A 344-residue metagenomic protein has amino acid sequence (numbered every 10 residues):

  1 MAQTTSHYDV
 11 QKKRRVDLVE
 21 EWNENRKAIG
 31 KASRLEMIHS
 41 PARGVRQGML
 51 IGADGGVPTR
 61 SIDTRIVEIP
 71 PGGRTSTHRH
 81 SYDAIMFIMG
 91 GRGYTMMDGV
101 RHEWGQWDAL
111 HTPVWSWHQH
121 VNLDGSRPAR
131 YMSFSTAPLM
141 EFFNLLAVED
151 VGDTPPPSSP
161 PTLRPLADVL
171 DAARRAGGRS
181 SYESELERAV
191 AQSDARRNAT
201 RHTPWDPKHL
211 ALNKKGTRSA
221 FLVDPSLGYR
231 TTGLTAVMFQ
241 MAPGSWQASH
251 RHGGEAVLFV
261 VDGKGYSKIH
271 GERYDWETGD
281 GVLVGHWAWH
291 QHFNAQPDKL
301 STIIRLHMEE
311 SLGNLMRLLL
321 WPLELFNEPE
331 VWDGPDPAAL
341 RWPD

Functional and structural regions predicted by a protein language model:
M1-R60, E149-G233, L319-L320, E328-D344: A short, N-terminal "cap"/entry segment at the start of jelly-roll beta-barrel domains of the cupin/DSBH fold
R46-A53, D63-R79, R218-D224, V237-H252 (+1 more regions): Conserved short histidine dyad/triad with adjacent acidic residue
R65, T75-S76, A84, V100 (+4 more regions): Short, conserved secondary-structure segments in the cores of folded domains
P71, S81-Y94, D98, A242-P243 (+2 more regions): Glycine- and acidic-residue-biased ligand/ion/polar-headgroup-sensing regions
I85-F87, H111, S126-L145, L258 (+2 more regions): A short hydrophobic beta-strand segment most commonly corresponding to one strand of the jelly-roll/cupin
G99-W115, G271-W287: Short acidic-glycine-tyrosine-enriched beta hairpin
V121-L123, F293-Q296: Asparagine-centered strand-capping/turn motif at beta-strand->loop junctions
